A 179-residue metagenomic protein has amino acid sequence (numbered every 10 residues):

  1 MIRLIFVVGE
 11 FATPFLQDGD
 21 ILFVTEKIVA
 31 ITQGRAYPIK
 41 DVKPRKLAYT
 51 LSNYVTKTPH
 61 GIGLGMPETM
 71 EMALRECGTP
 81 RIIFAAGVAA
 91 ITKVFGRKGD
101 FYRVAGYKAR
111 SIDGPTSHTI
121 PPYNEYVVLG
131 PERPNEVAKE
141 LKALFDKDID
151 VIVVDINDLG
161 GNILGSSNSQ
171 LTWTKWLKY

Functional and structural regions predicted by a protein language model:
M1-Y179: N-terminal and secondary-structure boundary signal
